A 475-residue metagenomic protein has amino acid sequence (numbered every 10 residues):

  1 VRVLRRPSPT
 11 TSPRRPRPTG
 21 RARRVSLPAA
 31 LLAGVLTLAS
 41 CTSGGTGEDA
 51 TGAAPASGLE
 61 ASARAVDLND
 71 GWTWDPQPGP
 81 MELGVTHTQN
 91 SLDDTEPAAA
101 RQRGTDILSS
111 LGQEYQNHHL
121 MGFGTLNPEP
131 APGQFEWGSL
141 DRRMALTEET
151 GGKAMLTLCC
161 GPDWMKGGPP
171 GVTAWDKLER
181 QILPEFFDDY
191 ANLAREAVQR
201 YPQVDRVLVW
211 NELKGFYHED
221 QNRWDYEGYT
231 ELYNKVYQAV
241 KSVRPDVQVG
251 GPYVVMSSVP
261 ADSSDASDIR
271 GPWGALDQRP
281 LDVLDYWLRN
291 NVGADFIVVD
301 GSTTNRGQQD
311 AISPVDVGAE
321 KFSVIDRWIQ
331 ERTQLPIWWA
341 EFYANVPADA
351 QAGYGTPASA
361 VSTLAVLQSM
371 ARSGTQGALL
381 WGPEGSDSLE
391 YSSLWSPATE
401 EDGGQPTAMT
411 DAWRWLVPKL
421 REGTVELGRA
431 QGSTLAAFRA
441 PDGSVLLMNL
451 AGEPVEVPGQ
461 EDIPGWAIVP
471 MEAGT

Functional and structural regions predicted by a protein language model:
R2-L31: N-terminal export and membrane-targeting signals
P28-S40: Bacterial N-terminal signal peptides
L38-S62: C-terminal region of N-terminal signal peptides and the immediate post-cleavage residues of exported proteins
L59-E196, P202-D220, W224, V254-M256 (+1 more regions): N-terminal substrate-binding region of glycoside hydrolase catalytic domains
A65, S362-A451: Aromatic- and carboxylate-lined catalytic core of secreted/periplasmic carbohydrate-active enzymes
V66-D70, A98-D106, E136-R143, N192-A194 (+4 more regions): Alpha-helical scaffolding within the catalytic cores of extracellular/periplasmic polymer-degrading hydrolases
D225-A360: Noncatalytic carbohydrate-binding groove/subsite architecture in carbohydrate-active enzymes
E461-T475: C-terminal beta-strand-rich structural cap/linker in extracellular carbohydrate-active enzymes
